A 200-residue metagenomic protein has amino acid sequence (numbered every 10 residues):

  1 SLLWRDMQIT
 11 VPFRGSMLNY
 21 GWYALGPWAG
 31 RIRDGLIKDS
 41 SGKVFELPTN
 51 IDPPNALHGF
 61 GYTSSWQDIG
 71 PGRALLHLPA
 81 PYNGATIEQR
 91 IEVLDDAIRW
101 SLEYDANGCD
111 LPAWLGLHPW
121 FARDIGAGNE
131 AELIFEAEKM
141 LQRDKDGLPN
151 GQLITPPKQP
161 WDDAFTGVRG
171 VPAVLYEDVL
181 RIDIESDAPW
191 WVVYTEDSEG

Functional and structural regions predicted by a protein language model:
S1, L76-I125: Acidic, contiguous internal or C-terminal segments within carbohydrate-active enzymes that form a structured patch used
S1-L2, R73-H77, I98-W100, P172-E177 (+1 more regions): Generic recognition of long tandem-repeat/solenoid scaffolds
S1-V44, L175-W190, D197-S198: Beta-strand-rich N-terminal accessory domains
S16-W22, P48-I51, G72-L75, P157-K158: Short Pro/Gly-enriched beta-strand edge/turn motifs at strand-loop
W28-R31, G59-S64, Y82-T86, T166-V168 (+1 more regions): Short solvent-exposed loop/turn micro-motifs enriched in small/polar/acidic residues
K38-G42, D68-R73, E92-A97, I125-N129: A short, structured loop/turn motif at beta-sheet edges
T49-D95: Extended, loop-rich substrate-binding clefts of extracytoplasmic carbohydrate-active enzymes
P112, W120-E196: Active-site/ligand-binding surface loops and adjacent short beta/alpha elements that line catalytic pockets across
